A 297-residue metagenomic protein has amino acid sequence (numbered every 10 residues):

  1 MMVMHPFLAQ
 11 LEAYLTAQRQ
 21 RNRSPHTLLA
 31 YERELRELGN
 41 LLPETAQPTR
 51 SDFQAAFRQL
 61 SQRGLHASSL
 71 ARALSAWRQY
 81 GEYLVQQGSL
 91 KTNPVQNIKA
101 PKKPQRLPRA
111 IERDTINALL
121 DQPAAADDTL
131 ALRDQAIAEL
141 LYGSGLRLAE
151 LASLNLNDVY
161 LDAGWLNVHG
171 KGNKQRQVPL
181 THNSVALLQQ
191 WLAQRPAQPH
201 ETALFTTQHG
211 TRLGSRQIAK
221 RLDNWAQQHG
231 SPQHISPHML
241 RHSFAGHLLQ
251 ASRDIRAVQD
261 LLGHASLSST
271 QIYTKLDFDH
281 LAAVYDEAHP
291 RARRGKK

Functional and structural regions predicted by a protein language model:
M2-K297: Conserved catalytic core of the tyrosine transesterase superfamily
